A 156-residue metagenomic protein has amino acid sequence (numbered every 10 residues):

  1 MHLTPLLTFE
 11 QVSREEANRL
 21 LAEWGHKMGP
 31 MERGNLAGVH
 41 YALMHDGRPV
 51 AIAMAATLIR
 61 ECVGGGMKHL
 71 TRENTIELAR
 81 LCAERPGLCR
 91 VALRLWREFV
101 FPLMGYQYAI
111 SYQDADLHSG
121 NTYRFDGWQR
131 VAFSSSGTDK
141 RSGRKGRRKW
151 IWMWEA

Functional and structural regions predicted by a protein language model:
M1-N35: Short amphipathic alpha-helix that is part of the acyltransferase structural core
L3, E15, P49, L70-R72 (+1 more regions): A short, polar/charged loop/turn motif at coil->beta-strand junctions and beta-hairpin connectors
Q11, A56-R148: Acyl-donor binding region in acyl/amide transferases
L20-A22, H26-K27, M44, I52 (+3 more regions): Broad hydrophobic/π-residue packing in well-ordered secondary structure
G34-L43: Short secondary-structure junction/hinge motifs that connect adjacent elements
G38, R147-I151: Short hydrophobic/aromatic beta-strand or adjacent loop that forms the aromatic wall/cage of a ligand/substrate-binding
A42, G47-I59, V63-G64: Conserved beta-strand in the GNAT
M153-A156: Short beta-strand-to-coil "C-cap" segments at the C-terminal boundary of structured domains/repeats, marking
